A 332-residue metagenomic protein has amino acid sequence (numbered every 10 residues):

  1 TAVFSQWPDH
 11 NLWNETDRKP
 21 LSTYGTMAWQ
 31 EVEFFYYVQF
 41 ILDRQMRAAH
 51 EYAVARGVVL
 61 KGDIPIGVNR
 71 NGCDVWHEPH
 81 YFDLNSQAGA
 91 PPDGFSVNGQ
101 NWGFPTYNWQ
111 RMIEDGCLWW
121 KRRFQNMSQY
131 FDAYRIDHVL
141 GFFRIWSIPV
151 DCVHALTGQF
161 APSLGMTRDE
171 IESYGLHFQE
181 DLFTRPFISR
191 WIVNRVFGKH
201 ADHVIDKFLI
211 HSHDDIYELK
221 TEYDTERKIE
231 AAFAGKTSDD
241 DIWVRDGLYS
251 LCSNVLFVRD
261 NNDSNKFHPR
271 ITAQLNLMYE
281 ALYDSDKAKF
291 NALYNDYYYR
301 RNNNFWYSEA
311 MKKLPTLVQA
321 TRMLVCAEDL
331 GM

Functional and structural regions predicted by a protein language model:
T1-M332: Catalytic cores of glycan-processing enzymes that make or break glycosidic bonds
